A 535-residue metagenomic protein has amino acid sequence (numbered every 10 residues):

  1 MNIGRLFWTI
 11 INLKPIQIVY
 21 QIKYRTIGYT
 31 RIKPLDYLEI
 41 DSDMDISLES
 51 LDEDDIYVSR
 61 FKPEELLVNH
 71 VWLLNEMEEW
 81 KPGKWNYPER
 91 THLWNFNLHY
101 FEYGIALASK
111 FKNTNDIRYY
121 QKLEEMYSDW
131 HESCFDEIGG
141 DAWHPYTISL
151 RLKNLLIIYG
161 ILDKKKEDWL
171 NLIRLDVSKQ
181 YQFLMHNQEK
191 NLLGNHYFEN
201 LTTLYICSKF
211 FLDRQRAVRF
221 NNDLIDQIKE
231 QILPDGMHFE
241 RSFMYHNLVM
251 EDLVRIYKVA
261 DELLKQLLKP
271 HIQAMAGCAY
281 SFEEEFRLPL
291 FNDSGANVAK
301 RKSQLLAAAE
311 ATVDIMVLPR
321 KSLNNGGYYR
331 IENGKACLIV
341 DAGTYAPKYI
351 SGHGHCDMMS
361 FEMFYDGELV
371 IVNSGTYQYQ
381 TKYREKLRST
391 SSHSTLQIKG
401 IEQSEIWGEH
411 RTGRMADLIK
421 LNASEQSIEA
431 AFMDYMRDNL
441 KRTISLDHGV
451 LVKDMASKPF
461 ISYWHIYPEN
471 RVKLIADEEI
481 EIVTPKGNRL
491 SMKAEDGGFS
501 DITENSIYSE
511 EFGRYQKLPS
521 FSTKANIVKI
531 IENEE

Functional and structural regions predicted by a protein language model:
M1-E76: Extreme N-terminal leader/anchor segments
I22, L38, A142-H144, N195-E199 (+1 more regions): Short coil/turn segments at secondary-structure boundaries
E78, A336-L338, V370, Q403 (+1 more regions): Short, isolated positions in well-ordered beta-strands
K81-P88, S149-I158, F198-C207, S242-V254 (+2 more regions): Carbohydrate-binding/catalytic loop surfaces
H92, S149, G194, T376 (+1 more regions): CBM-like, beta-strand-rich accessory domains located in the C-terminal region of large, secreted polysaccharide-active
H92-I272: Aromatic-lined, polymer-binding surfaces characteristic of secreted/periplasmic polysaccharide-degrading enzymes
H99, N200, G327, M359 (+1 more regions): Residues that flank catalytic or metal-binding motifs in active/ligand-binding sites
L233, M237-V372, N422-S427: Carbohydrate-active enzyme catalytic cores, enriched for enzymes that act on polyanionic acidic polysaccharides
